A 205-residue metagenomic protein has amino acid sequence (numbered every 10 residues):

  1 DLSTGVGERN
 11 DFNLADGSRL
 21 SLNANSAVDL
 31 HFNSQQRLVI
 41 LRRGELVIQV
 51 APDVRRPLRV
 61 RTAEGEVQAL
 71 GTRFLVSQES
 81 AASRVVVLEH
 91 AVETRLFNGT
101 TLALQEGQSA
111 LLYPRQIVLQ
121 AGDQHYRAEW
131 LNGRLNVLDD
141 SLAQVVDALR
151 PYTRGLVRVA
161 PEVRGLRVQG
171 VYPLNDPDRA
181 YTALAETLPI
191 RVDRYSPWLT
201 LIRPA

Functional and structural regions predicted by a protein language model:
D1-L70, L75-S77, A81-R84: Juxtamembrane extracytoplasmic segments of single-/few-pass membrane proteins
G7, G17, G44, G71 (+5 more regions): Glycine-centered flexibility sites
R9, A27, V47, S109 (+2 more regions): Alpha-helix N-cap/helix-start and coil->helix boundary motif
A15, Q49-D53, E93, Y113 (+1 more regions): Solvent-exposed residues in well-ordered beta-strands and their adjoining turns, especially edge/terminal strands
L30, T94, V192-R194: Short beta-strand "wing" residues that participate in macromolecule-binding interfaces
Q36, L104-G107, P197: Short edge beta-strand segments in beta-sheet-rich domains
P57-T62, V67-Q68, V76-P151, R158-V159: Short, polar/charged, low-complexity connector loops/linkers at domain or secondary-structure junctions
Q116-A205: N-terminal export/assembly leaders
